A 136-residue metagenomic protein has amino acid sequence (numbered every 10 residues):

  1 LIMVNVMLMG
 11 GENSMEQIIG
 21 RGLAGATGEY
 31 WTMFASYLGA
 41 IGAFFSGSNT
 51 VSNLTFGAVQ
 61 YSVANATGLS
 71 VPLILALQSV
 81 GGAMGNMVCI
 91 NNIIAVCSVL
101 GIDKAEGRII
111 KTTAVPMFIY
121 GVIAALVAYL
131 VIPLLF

Functional and structural regions predicted by a protein language model:
L1-G10, A26-V59: Hydrophobic alpha-helical transmembrane segments of multi-pass integral membrane proteins, predominantly secondary
V4-Q17, F45-S46, V127-F136: Transmembrane helix-loop junctions in multi-pass membrane proteins
G10, G47-T55, V71, L75 (+2 more regions): Alpha-helix capping and helix-loop boundary segments enriched in small/acidic/polar residues
S14-R21, D103-R108: Flexible loop linkers connecting adjacent transmembrane helices in multi-pass alpha-helical membrane transporters
Q17, T50-V63, N92-D103: Re-entrant/interfacial helical elements at transmembrane boundaries that shape and gate the permeation pathway
I18-G28, Y61-N65, K111: Short amphipathic alpha-helical coupling elements at transmembrane boundaries
E29-F44, T67-V88: Alpha-helical transmembrane segments of multi-pass membrane proteins
A83-F136: Juxtamembrane and boundary regions of transmembrane helices in multi-pass small-molecule transporters and channels
